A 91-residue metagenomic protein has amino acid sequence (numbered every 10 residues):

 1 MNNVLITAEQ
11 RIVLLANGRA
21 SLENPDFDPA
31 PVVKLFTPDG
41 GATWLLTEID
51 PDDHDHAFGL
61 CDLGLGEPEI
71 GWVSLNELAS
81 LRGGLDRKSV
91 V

Functional and structural regions predicted by a protein language model:
M1-G40: N-terminal domain-onset segments
G40-G41, D53: Short acidic/glycine-enriched loop/turn segments that link adjacent beta-strands
L46-G83: Acidic, aromatic-enriched beta-alpha/helix-loop junctions
V90-V91: Conserved small/polar residues in nucleotide/adenosyl-binding loops
